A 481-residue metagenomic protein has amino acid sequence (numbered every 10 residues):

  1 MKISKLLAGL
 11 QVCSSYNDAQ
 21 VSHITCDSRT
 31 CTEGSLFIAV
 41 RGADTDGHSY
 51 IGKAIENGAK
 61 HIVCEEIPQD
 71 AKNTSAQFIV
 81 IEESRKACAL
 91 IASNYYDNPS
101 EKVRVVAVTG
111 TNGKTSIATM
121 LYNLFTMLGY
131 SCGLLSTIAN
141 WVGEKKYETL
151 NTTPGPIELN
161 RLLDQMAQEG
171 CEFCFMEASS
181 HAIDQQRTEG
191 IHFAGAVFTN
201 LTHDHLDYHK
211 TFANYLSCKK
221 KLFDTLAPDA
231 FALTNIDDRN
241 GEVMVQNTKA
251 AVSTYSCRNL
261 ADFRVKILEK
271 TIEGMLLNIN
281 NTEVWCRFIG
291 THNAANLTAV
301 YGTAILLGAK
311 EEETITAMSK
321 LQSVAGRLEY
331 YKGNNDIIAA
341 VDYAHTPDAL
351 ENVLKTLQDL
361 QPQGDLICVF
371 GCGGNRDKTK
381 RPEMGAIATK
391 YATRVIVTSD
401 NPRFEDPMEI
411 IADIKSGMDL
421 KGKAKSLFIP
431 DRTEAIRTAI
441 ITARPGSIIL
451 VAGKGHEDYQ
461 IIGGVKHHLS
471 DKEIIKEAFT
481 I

Functional and structural regions predicted by a protein language model:
M1-C13, E33-L36, G42, K249 (+3 more regions): ATP-dependent carboxylate-amine ligase
M1-L90, F231, A261-I267, I289 (+3 more regions): N-terminal leader/targeting and accessory segments in enzymes
L6, S35, A54, I91 (+13 more regions): Residue-level signal for inorganic ion chemistry
L10, K86-T234, N240-T248, Q361: Phosphate-binding loop of NTP-binding sites
I55, P68-T74, E169, D184 (+2 more regions): Acidic, Mg2+-coordinating active-site environments of NTP-dependent enzymes
K60, A194, T393: Receiver (REC) domain switch/active-site residues of two-component response regulators
C64-I67, A178, N200, I236 (+2 more regions): Short secondary-structure boundary segments
Q69-A71, N140-V142, A182-D184, R239-V243 (+4 more regions): Short, active-site-adjacent cap segments at secondary-structure transitions
